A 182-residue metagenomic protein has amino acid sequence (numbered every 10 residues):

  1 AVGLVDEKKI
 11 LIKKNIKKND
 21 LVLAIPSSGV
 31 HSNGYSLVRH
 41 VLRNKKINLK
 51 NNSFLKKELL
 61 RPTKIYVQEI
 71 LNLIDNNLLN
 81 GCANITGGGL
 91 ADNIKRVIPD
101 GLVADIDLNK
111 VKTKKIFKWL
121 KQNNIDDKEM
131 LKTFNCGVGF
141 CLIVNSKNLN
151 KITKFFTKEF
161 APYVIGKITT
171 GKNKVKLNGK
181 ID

Functional and structural regions predicted by a protein language model:
A1-S36, K167, N178-K180: Glycine-rich anion-binding loops of enzyme active sites
K14-K17, N44, N76: Secondary-structure boundary elements
Y35-K46: Short, compositionally biased
N48-L60, K64-D182: Glycine-/charge-enriched secondary-structure boundary and capping motifs
